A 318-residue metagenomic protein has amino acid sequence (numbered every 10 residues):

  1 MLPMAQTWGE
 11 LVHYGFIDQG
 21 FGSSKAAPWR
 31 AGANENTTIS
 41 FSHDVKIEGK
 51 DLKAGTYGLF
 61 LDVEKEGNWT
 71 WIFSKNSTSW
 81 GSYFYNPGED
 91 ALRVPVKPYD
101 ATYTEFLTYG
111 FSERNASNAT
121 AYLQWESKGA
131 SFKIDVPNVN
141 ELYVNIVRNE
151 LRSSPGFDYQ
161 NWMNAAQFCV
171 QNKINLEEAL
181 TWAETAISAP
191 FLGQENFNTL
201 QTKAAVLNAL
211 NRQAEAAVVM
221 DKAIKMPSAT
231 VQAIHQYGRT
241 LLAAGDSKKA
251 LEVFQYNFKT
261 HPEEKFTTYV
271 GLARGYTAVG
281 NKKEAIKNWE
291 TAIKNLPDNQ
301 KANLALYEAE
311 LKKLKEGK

Functional and structural regions predicted by a protein language model:
M1-A54, F60-N161: Extended, well-structured beta-strand/loop surface patches that form recognition or cofactor-anchoring regions within
S77-F84, Y276-A278, A309-K313: Short alpha-helical linear motifs
V147-S154, I187, F191, I224-K225 (+3 more regions): A conserved position within tetratricopeptide repeats
E150-S153, F266, R274, K313: Acidic, polar-rich low-complexity tracts and alpha-helical solenoid repeat scaffolds
Q160-G271: Alpha-helical adaptor scaffolds
R239, E263, R274, I286 (+1 more regions): Long, positively charged, glycine-interspersed low-complexity recognition regions
T267-R274, A278, K282-K283: Extended alpha-helical scaffolding segments
K283-K318: Terminal, low-structured helical/coil segments at or just beyond the last alpha-helical repeat
